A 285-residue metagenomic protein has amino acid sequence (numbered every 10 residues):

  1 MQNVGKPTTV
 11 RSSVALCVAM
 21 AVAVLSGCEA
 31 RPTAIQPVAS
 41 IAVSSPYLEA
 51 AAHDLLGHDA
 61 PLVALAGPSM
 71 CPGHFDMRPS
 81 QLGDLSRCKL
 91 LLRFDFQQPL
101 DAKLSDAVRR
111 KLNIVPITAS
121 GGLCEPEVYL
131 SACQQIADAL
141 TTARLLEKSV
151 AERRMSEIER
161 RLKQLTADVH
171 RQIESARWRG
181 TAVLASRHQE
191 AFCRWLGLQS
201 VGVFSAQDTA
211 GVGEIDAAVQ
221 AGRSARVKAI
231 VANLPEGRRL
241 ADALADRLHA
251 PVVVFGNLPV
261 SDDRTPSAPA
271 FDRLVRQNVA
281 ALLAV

Functional and structural regions predicted by a protein language model:
M1-V10: N-terminal secretory signal peptides that target proteins for export/translocation
Q2-N3, G27-V285: Extracytoplasmic metal-acquisition and chelation regions
S13-S26: Bacterial N-terminal signal peptides
